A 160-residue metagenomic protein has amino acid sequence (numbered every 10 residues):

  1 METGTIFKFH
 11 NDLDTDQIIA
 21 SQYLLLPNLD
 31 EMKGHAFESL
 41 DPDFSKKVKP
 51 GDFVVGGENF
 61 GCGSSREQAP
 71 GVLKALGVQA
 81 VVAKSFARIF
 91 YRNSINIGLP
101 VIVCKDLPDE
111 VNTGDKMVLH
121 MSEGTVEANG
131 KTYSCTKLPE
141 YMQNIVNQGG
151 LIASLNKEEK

Functional and structural regions predicted by a protein language model:
M1, F53, P139-Y141: Short hydrophobic "helix-edge" motifs at membrane interfaces and signal-peptide entry regions
M1-L26: Polybasic, low-complexity association/targeting segments
L13, G61-E67, V146-L155: Conserved phosphate/anionic-ligand binding catalytic regions in large, soluble enzymes, centered on
I19-E123: Feature captures the catalytic cores and cofactor-binding loops of soluble hydro-lyases/lyases that act on carboxylate
I97-K160: Acidic, glycine-rich flexible loop/linker segments
